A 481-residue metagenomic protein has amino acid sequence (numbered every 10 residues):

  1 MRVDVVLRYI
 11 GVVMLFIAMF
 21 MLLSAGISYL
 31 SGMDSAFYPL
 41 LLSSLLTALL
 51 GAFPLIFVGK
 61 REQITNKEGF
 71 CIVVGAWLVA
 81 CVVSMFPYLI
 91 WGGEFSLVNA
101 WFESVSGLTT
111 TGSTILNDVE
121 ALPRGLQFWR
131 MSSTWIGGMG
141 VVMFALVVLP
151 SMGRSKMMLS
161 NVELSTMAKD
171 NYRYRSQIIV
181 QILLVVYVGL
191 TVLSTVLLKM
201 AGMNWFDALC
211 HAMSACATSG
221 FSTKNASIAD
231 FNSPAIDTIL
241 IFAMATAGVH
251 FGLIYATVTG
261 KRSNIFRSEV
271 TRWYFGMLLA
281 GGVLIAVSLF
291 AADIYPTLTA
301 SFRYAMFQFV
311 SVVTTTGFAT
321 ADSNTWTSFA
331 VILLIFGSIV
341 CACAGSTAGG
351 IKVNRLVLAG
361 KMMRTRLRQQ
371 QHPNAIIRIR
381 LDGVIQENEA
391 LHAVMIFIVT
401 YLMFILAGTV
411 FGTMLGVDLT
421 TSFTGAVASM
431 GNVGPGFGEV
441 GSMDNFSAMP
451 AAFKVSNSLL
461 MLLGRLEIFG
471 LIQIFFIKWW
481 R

Functional and structural regions predicted by a protein language model:
M1-R481: Membrane-proximal intracellular helices of multi-pass ion channels
